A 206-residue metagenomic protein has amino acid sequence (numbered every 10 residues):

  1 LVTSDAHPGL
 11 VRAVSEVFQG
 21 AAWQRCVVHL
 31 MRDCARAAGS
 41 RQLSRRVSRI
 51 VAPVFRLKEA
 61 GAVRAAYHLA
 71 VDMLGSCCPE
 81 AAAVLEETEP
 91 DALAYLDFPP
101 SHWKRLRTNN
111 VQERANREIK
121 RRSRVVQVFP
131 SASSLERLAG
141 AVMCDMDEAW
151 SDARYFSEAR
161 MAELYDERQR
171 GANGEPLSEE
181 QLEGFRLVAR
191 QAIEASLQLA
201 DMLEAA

Functional and structural regions predicted by a protein language model:
L1-A206: Catalytic center-proximal scaffold of phosphoryl-transfer enzymes
